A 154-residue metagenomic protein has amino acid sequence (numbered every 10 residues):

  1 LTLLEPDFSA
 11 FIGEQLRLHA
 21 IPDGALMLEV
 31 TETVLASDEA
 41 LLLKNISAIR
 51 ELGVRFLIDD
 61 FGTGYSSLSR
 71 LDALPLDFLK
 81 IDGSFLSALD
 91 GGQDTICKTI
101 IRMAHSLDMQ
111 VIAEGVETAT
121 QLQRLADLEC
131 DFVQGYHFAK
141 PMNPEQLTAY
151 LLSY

Functional and structural regions predicted by a protein language model:
T2-L3, S9-L89, M103, L107-P141: The catalytic core of metal-dependent phosphodiesterases that act on cyclic dinucleotides
G91-D94: Active-site-adjacent beta->alpha loops and helix N-cap segments on the catalytic face of soluble alpha/beta enzymes
C97: Acidic/histidine-rich catalytic cores and adjacent linkers of DNA breakage/strand-transfer/modification proteins
A126, P141-Y154: C-terminal helical cap(s) of enzyme catalytic domains, especially alpha/beta-barrels
